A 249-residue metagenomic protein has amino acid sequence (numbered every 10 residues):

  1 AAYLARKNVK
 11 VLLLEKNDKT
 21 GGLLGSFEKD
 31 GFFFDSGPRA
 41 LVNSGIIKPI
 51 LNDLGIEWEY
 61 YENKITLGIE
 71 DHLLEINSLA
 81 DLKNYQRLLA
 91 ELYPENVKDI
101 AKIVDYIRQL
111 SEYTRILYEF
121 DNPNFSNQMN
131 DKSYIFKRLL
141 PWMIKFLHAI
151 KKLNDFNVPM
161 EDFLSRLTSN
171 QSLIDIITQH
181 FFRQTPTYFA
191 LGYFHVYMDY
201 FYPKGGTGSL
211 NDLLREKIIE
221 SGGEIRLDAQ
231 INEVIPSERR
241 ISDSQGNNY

Functional and structural regions predicted by a protein language model:
A5-K29: Glycine-rich FAD pyrophosphate-binding loop
E28, Y60, V234-P236: Generic beta-strand structural signal
F32-P49, L54-E119: Dinucleotide-binding Rossmann-like beta1-alpha1 core, especially the glycine-rich loop that anchors the ADP
R108-S221, D228: Active-site/ligand-binding neighborhood in enzyme catalytic cores
E224-R240: A conserved short coil-to-beta-strand element within the FAD-binding core of flavoproteins
D243-Y249: Core beta-strand elements of the Rossmann-like FAD/NAD(P) dinucleotide-binding domain in flavoenzyme oxidoreductases
